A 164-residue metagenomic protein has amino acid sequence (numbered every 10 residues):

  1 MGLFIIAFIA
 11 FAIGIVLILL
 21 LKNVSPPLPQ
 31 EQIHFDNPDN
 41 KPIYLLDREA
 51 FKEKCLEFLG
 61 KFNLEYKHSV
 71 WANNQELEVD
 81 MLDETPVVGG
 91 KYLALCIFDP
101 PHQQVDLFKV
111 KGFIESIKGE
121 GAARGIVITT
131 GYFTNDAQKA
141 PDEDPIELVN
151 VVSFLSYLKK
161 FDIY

Functional and structural regions predicted by a protein language model:
M1-Q75, D80-Y164: Mixed-charge (Asp/Glu-Lys/Arg
